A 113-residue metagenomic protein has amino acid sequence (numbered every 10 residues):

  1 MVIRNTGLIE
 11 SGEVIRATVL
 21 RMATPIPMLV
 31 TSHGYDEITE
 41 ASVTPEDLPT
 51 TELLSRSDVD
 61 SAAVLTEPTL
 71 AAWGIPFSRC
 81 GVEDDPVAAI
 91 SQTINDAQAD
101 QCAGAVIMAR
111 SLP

Functional and structural regions predicted by a protein language model:
M1-D36: Thiamine diphosphate
I3-N5, V30-S32, W73-I75, C80-E83 (+1 more regions): Fold-independent oxyanion-binding glycine-rich loops and adjacent beta-strand/coil segments at enzyme active sites
L8, G34-E37, S55-V59, P113: Short, small-residue-enriched loops and turns at beta-alpha junctions that line or gate enzyme active sites
I9-S11, I38, S42-T50, D100-P113: Glycine/aspartate-rich loop-and-adjacent alpha/beta segment that forms the canonical ThDP
S11, L29, I38-A41, P68 (+1 more regions): Surface-exposed loop/turn and secondary-structure junction residues enriched for glycine/proline
G12-V14, T39-A41, A89-T93: Short secondary-structure transition/capping segments
R21-P27, T39, W73-I75, A99-G104: Short coil/turn connectors at secondary-structure junctions
P45-Q92, D96-A99: Conserved thiamine diphosphate
